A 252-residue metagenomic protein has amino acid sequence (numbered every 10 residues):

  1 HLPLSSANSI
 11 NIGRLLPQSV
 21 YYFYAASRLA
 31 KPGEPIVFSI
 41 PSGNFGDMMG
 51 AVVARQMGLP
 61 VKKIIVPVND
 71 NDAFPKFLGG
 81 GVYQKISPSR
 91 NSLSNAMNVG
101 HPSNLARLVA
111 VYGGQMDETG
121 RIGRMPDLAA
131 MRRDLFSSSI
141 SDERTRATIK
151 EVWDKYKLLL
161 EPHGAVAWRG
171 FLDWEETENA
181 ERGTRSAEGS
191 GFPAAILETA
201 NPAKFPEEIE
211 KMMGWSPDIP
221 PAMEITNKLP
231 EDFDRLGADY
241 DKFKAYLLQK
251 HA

Functional and structural regions predicted by a protein language model:
H1-N179, G189-A252: PLP-dependent amino-acid enzyme catalytic core
R182-R185: Compositionally biased, intrinsically disordered low-complexity segments enriched in Pro/Arg/Gln/His
